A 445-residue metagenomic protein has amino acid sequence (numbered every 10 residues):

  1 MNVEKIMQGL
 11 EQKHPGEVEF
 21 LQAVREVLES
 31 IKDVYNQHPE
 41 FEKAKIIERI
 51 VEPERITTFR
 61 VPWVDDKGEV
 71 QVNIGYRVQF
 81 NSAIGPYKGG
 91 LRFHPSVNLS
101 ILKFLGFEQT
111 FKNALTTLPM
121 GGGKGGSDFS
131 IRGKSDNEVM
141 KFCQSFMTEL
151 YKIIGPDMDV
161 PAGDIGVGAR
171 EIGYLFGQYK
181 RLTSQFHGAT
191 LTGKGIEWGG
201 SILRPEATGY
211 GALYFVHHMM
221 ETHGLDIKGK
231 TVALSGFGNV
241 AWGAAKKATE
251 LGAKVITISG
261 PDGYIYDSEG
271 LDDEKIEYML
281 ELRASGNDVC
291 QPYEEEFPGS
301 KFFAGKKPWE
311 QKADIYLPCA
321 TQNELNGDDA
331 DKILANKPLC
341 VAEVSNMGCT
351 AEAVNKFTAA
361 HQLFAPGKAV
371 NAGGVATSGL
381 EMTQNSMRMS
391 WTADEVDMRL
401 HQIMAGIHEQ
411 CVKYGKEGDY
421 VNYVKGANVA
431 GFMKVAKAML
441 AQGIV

Functional and structural regions predicted by a protein language model:
M1, P15, E19-Q22, E26 (+24 more regions): Conserved active-site and cofactor/substrate-binding residues in soluble primary-metabolism enzymes
N2-A23, M219, L334-V445: Adenosine-phosphate binding glycine-rich loop
E40-E69: Structured beta-strand/loop patches that form or line metal/cofactor-binding pockets in enzymes
F59-M120, K124, D128: Phosphate-interaction motifs
H94, N113-K228: Glycine/serine-rich phosphate-binding loop and adjoining beta1-alpha1 elements at the start of nucleotide-handling
G195, G200-K312: Glycine-rich phosphate/diphosphate-binding loop of Rossmann-like nucleotide-binding domains
G263-F364, A369: Rossmann-like adenosine-cofactor binding region
